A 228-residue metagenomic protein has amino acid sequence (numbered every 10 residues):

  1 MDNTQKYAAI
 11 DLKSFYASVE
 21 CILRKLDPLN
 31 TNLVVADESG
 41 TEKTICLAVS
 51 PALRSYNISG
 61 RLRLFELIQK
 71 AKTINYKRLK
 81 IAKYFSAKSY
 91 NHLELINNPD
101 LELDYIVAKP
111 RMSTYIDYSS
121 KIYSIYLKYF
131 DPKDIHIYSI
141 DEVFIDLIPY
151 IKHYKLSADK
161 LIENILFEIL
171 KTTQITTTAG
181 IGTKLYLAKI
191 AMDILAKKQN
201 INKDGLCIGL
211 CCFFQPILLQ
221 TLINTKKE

Functional and structural regions predicted by a protein language model:
M1-E228: Gly/Gly-Pro- and Ser/Thr-rich, intrinsically disordered tail segments characteristic of DNA damage-repair and tolerance
